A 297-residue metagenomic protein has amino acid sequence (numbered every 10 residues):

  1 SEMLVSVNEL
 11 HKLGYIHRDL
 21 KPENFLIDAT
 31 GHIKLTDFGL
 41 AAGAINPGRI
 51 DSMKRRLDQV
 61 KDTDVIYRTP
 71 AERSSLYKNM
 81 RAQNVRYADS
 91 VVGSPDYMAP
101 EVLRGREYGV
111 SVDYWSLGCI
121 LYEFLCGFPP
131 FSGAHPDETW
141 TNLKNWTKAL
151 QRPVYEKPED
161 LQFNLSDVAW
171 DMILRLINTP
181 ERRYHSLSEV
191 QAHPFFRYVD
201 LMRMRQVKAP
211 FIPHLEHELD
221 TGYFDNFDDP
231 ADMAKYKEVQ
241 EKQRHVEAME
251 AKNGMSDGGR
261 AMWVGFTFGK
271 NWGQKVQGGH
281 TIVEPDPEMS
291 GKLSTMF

Functional and structural regions predicted by a protein language model:
S1-I16, K21-P22, L26-T30: Conserved alphaE helix
F38-S90: Intrinsically disordered, low-complexity regulatory tails flanking kinase catalytic domains
Q83, Y87-S90, S94, V168-A169 (+1 more regions): Eukaryotic Ser/Thr kinase distal regulatory-tail detector
G105-G109: Activation segment
D113: Conserved catalytic-loop aspartate of Hanks-type protein kinases
C126-P129: Structural helix C-cap motif within protein kinase domains
I173-E189, R197-Y198: A conserved short helix/loop substructure at the end of the activation segment of eukaryotic-like protein kinase domains
